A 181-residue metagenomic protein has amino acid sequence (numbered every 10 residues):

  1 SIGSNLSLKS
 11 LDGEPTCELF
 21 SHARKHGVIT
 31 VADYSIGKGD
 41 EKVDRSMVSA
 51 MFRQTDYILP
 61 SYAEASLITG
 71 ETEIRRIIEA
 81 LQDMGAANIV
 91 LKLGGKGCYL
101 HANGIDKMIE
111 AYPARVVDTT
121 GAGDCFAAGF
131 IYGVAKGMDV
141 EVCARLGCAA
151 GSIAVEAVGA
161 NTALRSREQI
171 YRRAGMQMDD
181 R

Functional and structural regions predicted by a protein language model:
I2-E79, G97: Conserved beta-alpha-beta core of the PfkB/ribokinase-like small-molecule kinase fold
S21-K25, E73-R181: Conserved phosphate-binding/catalytic region of the ribokinase-like
